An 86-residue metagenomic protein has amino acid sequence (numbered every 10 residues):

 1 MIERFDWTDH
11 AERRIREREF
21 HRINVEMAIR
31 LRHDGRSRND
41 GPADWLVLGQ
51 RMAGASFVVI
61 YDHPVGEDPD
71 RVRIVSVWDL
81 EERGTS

Functional and structural regions predicted by a protein language model:
M1-S86: Ribonuclease/tRNase effector modules and their secretory precursors
